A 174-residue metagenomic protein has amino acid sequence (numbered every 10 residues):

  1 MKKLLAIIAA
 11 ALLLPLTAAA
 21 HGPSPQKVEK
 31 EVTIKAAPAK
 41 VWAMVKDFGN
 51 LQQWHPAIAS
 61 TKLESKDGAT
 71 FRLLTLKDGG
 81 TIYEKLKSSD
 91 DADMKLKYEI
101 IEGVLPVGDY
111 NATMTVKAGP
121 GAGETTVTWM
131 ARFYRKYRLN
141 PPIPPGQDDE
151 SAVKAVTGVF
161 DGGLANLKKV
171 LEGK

Functional and structural regions predicted by a protein language model:
M1-L4: Positively charged n-region of N-terminal signal peptides that target proteins for export
I7-P15: Bacterial N-terminal signal peptides
A18-K66: Hydrophobic ligand-binding cavity/cleft-lining segments
T33, Q53-P56, T61-P106, K117-G119 (+3 more regions): Glycine-rich portal/gate segments that line the openings of hydrophobic small-molecule binding cavities
A37-P38, M44-D47, I82, A152 (+1 more regions): Stable alpha-helical elements in mature extracytoplasmic
I101-G158: Beta-strand/loop substructures that line and gate deep hydrophobic ligand-binding cavities in soluble
